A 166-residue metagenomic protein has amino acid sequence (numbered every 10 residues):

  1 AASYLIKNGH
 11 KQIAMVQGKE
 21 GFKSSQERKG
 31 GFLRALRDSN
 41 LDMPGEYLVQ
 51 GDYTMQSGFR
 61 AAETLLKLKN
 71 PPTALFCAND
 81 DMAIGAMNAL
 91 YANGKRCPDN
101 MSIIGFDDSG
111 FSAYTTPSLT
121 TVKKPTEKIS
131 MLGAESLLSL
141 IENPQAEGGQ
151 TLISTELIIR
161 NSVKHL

Functional and structural regions predicted by a protein language model:
A1-L166: Bacterial carbohydrate/catabolite-sensing allosteric modules
